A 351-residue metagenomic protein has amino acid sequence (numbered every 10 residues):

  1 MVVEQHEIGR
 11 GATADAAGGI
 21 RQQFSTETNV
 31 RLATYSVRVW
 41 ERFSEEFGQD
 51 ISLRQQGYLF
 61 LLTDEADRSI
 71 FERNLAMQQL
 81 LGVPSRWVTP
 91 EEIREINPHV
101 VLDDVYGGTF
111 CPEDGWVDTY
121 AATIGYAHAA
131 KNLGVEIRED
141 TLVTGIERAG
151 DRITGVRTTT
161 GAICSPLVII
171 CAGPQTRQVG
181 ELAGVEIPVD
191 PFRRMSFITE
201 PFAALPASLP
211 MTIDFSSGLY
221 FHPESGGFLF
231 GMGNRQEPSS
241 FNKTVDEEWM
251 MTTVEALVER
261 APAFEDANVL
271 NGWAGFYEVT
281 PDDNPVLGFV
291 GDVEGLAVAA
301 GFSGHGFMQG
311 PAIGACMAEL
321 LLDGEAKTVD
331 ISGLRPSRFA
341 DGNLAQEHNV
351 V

Functional and structural regions predicted by a protein language model:
M1, G18-I20, T34, R42 (+3 more regions): Active-site substrate-recognition segment that forms the wall of the catalytic cavity or substrate channel
M1-A14: Glycine-rich FAD pyrophosphate-binding loop
E4, T89, E139-T141, N271: Short loop/edge segments at beta-strand edges and connector loops that shape dinucleotide/nucleotide cofactor-binding
G18-I96, G218-Y220, A256-L257: Dinucleotide-binding Rossmann-like beta1-alpha1 core, especially the glycine-rich loop that anchors the ADP
G108-A129, G173-Q175, W249-A256, F302 (+2 more regions): Mid-domain beta-loop-alpha active-site segment that forms a flexible, acidic cofactor/metal-binding surface
T109-P166: Helical element adjacent to the flavin cofactor pocket in flavoenzyme catalytic cores
T119, V258-V351: C-terminal catalytic lobe of FAD-dependent flavoproteins
